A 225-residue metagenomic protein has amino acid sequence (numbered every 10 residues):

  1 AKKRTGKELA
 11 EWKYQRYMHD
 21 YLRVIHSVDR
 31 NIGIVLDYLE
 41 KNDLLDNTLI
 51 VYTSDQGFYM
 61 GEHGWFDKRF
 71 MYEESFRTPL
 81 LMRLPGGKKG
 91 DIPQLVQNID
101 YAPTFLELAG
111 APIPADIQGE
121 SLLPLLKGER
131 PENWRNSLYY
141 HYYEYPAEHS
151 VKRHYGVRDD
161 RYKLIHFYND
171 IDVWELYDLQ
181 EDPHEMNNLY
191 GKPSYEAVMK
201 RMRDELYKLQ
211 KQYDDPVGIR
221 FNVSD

Functional and structural regions predicted by a protein language model:
A1-N98, L108-D116, H166-W174, P183-M186 (+1 more regions): Active-site-proximal cap/lid insertion segments
Q56-E62, R83, K88, I99-A102 (+4 more regions): C-terminal cap/loop subdomain of S1 sulfatases and analogous C-terminal strand-loop tails that border
L189: Cysteine-centered loop/knuckle micro-motif
